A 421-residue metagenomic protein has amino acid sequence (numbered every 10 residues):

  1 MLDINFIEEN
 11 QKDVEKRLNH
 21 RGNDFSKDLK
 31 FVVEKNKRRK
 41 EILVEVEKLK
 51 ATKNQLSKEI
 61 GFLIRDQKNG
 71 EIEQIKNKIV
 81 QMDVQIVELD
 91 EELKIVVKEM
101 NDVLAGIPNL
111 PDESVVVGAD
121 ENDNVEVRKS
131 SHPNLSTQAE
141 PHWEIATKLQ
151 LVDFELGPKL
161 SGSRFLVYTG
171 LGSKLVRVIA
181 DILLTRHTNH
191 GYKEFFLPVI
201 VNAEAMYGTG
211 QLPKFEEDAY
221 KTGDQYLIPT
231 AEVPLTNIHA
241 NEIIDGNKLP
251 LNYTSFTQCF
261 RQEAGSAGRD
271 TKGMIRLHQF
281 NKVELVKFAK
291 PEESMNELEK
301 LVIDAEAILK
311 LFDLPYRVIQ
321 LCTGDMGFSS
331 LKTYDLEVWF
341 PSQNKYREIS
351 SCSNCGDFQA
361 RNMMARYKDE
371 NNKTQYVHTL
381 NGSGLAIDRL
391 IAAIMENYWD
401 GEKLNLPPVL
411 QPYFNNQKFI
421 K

Functional and structural regions predicted by a protein language model:
M1-P133, T147, L151, E155: N-terminal alpha-helical targeting/anchoring segments
S26, K129-K421: TRNA-recognition modules of translation machinery and tRNA-sensing kinases, especially anticodon-binding
